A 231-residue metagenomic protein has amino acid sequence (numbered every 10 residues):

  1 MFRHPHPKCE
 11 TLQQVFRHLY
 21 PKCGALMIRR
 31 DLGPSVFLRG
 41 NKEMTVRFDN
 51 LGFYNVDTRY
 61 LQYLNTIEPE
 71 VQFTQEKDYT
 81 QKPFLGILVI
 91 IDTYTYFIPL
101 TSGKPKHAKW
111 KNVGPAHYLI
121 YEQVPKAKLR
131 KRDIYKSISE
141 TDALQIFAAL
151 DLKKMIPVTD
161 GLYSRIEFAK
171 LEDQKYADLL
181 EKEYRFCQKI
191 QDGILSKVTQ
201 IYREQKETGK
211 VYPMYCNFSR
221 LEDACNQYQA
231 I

Functional and structural regions predicted by a protein language model:
R3-P7, R17-P21, L32, L38: Short hydrophobic targeting helices and cationic amphipathic motifs that mediate membrane/organellar targeting
E10-Q13: Intrinsically disordered, low-complexity tandem-repeat regions
R30-P34, K111-N112: N-terminal organelle transit peptides
L38-V46, I120-I231: C-terminal terminal-subdomain/extension
K42-Q81, I87: Short N-terminal edge-element motif at the start of the domain
K77-T80, I90-T141: Compact nucleic-acid interaction/catalytic patches
